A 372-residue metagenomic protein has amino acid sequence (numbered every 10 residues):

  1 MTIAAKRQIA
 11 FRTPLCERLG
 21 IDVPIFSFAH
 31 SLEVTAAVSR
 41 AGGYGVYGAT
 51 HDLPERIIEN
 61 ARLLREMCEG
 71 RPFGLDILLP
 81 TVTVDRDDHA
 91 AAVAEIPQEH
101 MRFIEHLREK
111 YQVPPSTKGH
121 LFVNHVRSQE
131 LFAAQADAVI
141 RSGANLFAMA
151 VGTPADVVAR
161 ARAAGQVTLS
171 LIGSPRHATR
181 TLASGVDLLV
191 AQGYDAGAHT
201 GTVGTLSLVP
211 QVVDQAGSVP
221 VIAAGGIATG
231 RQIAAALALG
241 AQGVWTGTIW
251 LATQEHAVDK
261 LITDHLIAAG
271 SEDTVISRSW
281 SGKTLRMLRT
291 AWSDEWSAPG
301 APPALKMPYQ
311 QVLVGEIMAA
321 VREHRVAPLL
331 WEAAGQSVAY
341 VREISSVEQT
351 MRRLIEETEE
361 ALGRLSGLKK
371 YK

Functional and structural regions predicted by a protein language model:
T2-Q215: Active-site entrance/lid segments in N-terminal catalytic domains of soluble metabolic enzymes
S27, A224-G225: Glycine-rich Rossmann-fold phosphate-binding loop(s) that bind the pyrophosphate of adenine dinucleotide cofactors
V93-F103, T202, S207-I222, A228-K372: Conserved active-site-proximal phosphate/metal-binding subdomains
